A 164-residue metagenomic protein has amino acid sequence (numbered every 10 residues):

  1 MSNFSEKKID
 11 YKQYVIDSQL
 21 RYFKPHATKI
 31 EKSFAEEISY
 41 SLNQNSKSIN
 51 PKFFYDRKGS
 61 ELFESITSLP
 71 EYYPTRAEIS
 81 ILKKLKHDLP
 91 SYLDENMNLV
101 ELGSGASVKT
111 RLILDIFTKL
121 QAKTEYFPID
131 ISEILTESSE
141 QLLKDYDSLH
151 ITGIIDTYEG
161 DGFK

Functional and structural regions predicted by a protein language model:
S2-K52, S60: N-terminal auxiliary segments of SAM/dcSAM-dependent transferases
S46-P90: Class I SAM-dependent methyltransferase Rossmann-like catalytic core, especially the SAM/SAH-binding loop
H87-E95, F117-L120: Glycine-rich helix-loop-beta junction characteristic of Rossmann-like nucleotide cofactor-binding loops
N96-G105: Conserved class I S-adenosyl-L-methionine
A106-Q121: Conserved SAM-binding loop of SAM-dependent methyltransferases across substrates and taxa, primarily the Class I
S132: Conserved SAM/SAH-binding beta-strand->alpha-helix loop
S138-L142: Conserved SAM-binding loop
L143-K164: S-adenosyl-L-methionine
